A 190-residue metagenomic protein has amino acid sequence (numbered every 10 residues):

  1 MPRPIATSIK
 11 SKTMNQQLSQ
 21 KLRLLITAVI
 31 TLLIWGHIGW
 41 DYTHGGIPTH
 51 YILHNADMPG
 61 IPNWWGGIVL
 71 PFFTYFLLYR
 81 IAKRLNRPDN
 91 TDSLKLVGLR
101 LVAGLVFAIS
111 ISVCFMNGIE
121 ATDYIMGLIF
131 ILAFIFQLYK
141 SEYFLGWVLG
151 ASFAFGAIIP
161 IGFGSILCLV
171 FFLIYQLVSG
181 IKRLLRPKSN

Functional and structural regions predicted by a protein language model:
M1-T13: N-terminal amphipathic/basic-hydrophobic helices that include classical n-h-c signal peptides and signal-anchor
I9, R87-G98, S189-N190: Membrane-interfacial, low-structure loops and terminal tails that flank and connect transmembrane helices in multi-pass
N15-T27, K95-R100: N-terminal membrane topogenic signal
K21-T91: Selected alpha-helical membrane-embedding segments in polytopic membrane proteins
I26-H37, W65-Y79, V102-I109, F134 (+2 more regions): Hydrophobic cores of alpha-helical transmembrane segments in multi-pass integral membrane proteins
L77-L85, F136-K140, V178: Structural signal for the C-terminal ends of transmembrane alpha-helices and the immediately following loop
V97-S152: Membrane-proximal helix-loop-helix units in multi-pass membrane proteins
Y143-N190: Terminal transmembrane helical module of multi-pass membrane proteins
